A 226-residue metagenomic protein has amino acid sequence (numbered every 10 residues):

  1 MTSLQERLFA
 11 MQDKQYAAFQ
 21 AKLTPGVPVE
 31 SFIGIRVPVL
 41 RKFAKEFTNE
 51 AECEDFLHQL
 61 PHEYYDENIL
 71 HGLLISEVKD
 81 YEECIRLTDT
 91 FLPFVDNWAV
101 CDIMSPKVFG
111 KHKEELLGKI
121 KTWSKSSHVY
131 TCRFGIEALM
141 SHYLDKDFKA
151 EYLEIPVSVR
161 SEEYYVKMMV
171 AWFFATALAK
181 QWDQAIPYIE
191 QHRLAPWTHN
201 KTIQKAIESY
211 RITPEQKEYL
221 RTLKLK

Functional and structural regions predicted by a protein language model:
M1-K226: Alpha-helical scaffold domains
